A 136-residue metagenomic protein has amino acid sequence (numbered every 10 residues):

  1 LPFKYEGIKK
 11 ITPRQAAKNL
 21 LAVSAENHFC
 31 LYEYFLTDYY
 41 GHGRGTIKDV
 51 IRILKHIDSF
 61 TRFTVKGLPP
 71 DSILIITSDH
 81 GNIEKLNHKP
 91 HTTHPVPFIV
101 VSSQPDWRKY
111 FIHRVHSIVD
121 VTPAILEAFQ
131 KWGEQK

Functional and structural regions predicted by a protein language model:
L1-K136: Feature captures the catalytic ectodomains and active-site-proximal regions of enzymes that hydrolyze or transfer
